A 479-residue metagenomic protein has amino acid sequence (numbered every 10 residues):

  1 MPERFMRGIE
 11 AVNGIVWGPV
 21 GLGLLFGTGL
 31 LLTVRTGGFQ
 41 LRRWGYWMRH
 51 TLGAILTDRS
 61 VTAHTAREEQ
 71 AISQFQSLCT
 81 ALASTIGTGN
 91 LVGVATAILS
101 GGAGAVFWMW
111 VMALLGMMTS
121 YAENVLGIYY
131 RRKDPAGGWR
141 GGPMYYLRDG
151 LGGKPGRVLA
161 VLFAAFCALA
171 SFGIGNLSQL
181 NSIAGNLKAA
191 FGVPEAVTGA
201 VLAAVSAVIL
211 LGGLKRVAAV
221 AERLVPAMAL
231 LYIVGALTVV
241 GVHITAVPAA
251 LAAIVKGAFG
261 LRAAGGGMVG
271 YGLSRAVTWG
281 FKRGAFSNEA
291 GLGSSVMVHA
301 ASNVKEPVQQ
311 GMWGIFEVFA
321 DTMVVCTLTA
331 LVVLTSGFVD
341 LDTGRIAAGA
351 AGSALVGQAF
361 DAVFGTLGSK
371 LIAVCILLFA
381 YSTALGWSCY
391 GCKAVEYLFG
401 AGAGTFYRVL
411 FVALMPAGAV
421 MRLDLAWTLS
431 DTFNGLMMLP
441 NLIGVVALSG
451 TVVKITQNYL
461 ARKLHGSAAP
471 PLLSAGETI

Functional and structural regions predicted by a protein language model:
M1-S84, T88, I98-A105, G116 (+2 more regions): N-terminal alpha-helical transmembrane segments of multi-pass membrane transport and channel/translocase proteins
F5, R35-Q40, G89-V94, F172-I183 (+5 more regions): Transmembrane helix-loop junctions in multi-pass membrane proteins
L24-L32, T36-R49, F163, L180-L187 (+6 more regions): Membrane-interface loop-to-helix entry segments
L32-T33, M112-G137, R148-N181, G185-I209 (+1 more regions): Helix-loop-helix module between adjacent transmembrane segments
G38-I72, T96-I98, G102-A105, W110 (+6 more regions): Flexible loop linkers connecting adjacent transmembrane helices in multi-pass alpha-helical membrane transporters
R59-I98, L126-M144, R148-G150, A165-A168 (+1 more regions): Alpha-helical membrane segments and immediately flanking helix-loop junctions that form or couple to the substrate/ion
E68-A71, G102-V111, Y146-D149, K154-L162 (+3 more regions): Membrane-interface alpha-helices at helix entry/exit sites of multi-pass transporters
E123-K133, L237-A253, L261, G265-M268 (+2 more regions): Extracellular/periplasmic helix-exit of transmembrane alpha-helices
